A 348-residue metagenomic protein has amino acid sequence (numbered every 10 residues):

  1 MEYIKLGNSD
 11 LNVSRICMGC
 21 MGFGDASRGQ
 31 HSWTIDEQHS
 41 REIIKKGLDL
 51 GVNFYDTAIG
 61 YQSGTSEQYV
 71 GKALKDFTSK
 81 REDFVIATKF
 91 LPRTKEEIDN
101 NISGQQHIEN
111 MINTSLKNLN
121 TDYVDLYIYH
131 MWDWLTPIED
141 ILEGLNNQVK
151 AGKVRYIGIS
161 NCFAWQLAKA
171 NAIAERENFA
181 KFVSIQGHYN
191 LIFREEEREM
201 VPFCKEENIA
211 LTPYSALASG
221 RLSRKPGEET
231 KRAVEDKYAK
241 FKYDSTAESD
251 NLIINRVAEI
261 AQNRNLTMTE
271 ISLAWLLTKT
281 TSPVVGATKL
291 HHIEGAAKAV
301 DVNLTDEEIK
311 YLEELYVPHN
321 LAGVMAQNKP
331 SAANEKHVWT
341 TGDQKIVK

Functional and structural regions predicted by a protein language model:
M1-F84, K150, K348: N-terminal binding-site loop/beta-alpha segment at the start of enzyme catalytic domains that lines or forms
L6, M18, S40, Y55 (+13 more regions): Conserved, mostly hydrophobic/aromatic
N12-I16, G51-N53, K80-F84, T121-D125 (+5 more regions): Short, well-ordered coil/turn segments that N-cap beta-strands
M21-G29, F203-I260, T278-S282, G323-K348: Glycine-rich, positively charged active-site loop/lid region within alpha/beta enzyme cores that binds and organizes
G22, I59-Y61, F90-P92, H130-D133 (+5 more regions): Active-site-proximal loop/turn and secondary-structure-junction residues that shape catalytic pockets, frequently
S27, K95-E195, E199: Glycine/proline-rich, positively charged, aromatic-decorated active-site loop/lid region on the catalytic face
E42, V149, A216, V234 (+3 more regions): Conserved short secondary-structure transition element at the edge of the structured enzyme core that lines
I44, E67, G71-L74, I112-L116 (+7 more regions): Generic structural signal for well-ordered alpha-helices, preferentially at hydrophobic/aromatic core positions
